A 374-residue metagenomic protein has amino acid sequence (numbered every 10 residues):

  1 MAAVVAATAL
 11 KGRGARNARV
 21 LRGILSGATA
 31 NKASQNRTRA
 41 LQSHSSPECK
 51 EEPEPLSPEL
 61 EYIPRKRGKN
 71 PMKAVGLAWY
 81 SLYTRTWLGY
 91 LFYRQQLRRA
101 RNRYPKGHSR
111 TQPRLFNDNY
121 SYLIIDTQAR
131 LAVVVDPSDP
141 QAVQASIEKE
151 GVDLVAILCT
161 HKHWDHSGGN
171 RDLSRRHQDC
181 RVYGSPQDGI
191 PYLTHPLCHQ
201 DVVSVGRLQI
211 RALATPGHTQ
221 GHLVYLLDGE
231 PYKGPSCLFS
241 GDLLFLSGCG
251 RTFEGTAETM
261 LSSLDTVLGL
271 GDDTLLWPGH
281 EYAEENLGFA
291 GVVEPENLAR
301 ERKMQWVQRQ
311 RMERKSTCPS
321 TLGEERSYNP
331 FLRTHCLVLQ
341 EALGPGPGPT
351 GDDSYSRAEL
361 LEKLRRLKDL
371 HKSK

Functional and structural regions predicted by a protein language model:
A2-G107, D265-L275, Y282-K374: Accessory terminal helices/loops
A3, P58, R65, K69 (+3 more regions): Conserved beta-strand hairpin/beta-sheet module of binuclear metal-dependent hydrolase folds, prominently
N117, A132, D139-A214, L223 (+2 more regions): Active-site HxH/HxHxD metal-binding segment of metal-dependent hydrolases
V135, G217, G241, S247 (+1 more regions): Active-site flanking residues adjacent to catalytic metal/cofactor-binding acidic residues
W164, G221, F245-L246, A283: Short active-site segment of divalent metal-dependent hydrolases/proteases that encodes the spacing between
P216, Q220-G221, D228-P231, F253 (+1 more regions): Active-site-proximal loop/helix segments of hydrolase catalytic cores
G248-T274: Active-site-adjacent loop/tail segments of enzyme domains
